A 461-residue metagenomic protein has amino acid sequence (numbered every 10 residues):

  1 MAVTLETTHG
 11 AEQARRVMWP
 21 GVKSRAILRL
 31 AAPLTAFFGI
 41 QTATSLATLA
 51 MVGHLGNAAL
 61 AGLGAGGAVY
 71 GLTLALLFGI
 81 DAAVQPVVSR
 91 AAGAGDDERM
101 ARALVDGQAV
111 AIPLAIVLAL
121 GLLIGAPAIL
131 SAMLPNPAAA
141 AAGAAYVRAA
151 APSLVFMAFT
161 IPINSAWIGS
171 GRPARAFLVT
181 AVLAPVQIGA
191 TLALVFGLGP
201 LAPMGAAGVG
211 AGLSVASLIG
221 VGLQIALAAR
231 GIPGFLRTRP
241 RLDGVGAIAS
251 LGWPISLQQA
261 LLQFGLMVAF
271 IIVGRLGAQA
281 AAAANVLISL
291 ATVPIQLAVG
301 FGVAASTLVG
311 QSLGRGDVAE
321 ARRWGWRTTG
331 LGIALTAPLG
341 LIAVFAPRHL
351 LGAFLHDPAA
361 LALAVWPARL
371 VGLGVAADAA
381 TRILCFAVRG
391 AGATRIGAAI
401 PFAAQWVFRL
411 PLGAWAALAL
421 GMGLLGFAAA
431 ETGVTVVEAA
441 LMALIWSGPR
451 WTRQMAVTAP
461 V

Functional and structural regions predicted by a protein language model:
M1-L34, V88-V155, V186-A193, G197-W253 (+2 more regions): Short alpha-helical transmembrane segments in multi-pass integral membrane proteins
R29-T48, A149, T160, A216-G220 (+4 more regions): Transmembrane helical elements of multi-pass membrane transporters/channels
A36, I40, T44, T73-L77 (+15 more regions): Residue-level hotspots within pore-lining transmembrane alpha-helices of multi-pass secondary transporters
G39-A61, L130-P137, A193-M204, A260-V293 (+3 more regions): Helix-terminus/linker motif at the lipid-water interface of multi-pass membrane proteins
L46-A50, P162-A166, G189-F196, M267 (+5 more regions): Alpha-helical transmembrane segments of multipass membrane proteins
M51-G71, A138-A145, A206-A207, A211 (+6 more regions): Interfacial/gating helices of multi-pass transporter permease domains
L60-L120, M157-G171, A176, A283-F345 (+1 more regions): Small-residue-rich hydrophobic transmembrane alpha-helices
F78-D81, Q85, A150-G169, A176-A184 (+7 more regions): Short runs within selected transmembrane alpha-helices of multi-pass transporters and secretion channels
